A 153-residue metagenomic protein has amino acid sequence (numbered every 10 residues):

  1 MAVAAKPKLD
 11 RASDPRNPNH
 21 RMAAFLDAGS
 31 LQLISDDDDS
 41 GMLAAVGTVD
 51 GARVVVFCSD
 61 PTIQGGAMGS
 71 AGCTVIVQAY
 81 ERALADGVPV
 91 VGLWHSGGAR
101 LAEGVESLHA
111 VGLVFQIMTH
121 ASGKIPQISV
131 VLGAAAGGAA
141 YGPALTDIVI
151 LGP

Functional and structural regions predicted by a protein language model:
M1-I128, A134, A139-Y141, L145-P153: Terminal-region recognition feature
